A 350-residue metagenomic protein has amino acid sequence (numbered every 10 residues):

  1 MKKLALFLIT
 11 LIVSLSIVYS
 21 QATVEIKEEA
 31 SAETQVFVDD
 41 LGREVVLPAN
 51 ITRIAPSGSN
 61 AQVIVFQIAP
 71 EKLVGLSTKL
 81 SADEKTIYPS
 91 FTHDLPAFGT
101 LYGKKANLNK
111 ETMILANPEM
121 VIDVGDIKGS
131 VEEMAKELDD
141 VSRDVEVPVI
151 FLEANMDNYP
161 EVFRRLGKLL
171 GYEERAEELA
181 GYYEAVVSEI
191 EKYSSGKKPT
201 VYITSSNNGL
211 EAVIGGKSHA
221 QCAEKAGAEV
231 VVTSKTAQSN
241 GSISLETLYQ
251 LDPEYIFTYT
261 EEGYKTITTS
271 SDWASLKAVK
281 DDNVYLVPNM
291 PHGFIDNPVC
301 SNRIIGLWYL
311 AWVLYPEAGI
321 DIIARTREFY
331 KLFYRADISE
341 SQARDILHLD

Functional and structural regions predicted by a protein language model:
M1-N50: Short, low-complexity disordered leader/linker segments with a strong preference for bacterial N-terminal type II
T34, E44-V46, K136-E211, V232-T233 (+1 more regions): Extracytoplasmic substrate-binding proteins
D40-G42, P96-E111, T236-L245: Short helix-initiation/N-cap motifs at beta->coil->alpha
A55-A116, M120-E132, A228-V231: A short, structured surface patch at a secondary-structure boundary
A55-S57, V74-S77, M120-V124, P148-E153 (+4 more regions): Structural recognition of the beta-strand scaffold that forms the well-ordered cores of secreted hydrolase catalytic
S59-V63, K79-A82, M120-V121, D126-V131 (+5 more regions): Solvent-exposed loop/turn segments at secondary-structure junctions within structured extracellular/periplasmic domains
Y102, A212-S239: Alpha-helical, coiled-coil/dimerization segments enriched in small aliphatic residues
C222, V231-T233, S239-G263: Ligand-binding pocket segment of bilobal, Venus flytrap-like solute-binding proteins
